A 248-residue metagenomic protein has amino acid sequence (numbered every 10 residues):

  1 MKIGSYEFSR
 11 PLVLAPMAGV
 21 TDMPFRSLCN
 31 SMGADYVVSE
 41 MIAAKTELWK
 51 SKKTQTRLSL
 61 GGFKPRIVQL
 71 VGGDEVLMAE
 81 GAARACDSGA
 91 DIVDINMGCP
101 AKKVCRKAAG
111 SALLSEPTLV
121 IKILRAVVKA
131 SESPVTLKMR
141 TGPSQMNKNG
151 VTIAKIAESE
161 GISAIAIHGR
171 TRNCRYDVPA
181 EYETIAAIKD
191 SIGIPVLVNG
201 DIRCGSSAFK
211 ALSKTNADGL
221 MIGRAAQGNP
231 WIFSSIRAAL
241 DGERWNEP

Functional and structural regions predicted by a protein language model:
M1-P248: Flavin-dependent oxidoreductase catalytic cores
